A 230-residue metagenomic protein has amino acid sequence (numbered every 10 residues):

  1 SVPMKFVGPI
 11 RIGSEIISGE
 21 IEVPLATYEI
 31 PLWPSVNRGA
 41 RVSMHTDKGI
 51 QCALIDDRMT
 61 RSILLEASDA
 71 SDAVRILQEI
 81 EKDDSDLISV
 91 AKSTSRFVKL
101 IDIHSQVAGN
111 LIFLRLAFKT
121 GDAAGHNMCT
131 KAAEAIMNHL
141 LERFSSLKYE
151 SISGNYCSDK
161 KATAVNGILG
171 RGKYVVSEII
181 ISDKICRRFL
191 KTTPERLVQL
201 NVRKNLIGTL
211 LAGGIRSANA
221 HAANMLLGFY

Functional and structural regions predicted by a protein language model:
V2-G109, L114-A117: Small-residue-rich
F118-Y230: Glycine-rich anion/phosphate-binding loop at the beta-strand->alpha-helix junction
